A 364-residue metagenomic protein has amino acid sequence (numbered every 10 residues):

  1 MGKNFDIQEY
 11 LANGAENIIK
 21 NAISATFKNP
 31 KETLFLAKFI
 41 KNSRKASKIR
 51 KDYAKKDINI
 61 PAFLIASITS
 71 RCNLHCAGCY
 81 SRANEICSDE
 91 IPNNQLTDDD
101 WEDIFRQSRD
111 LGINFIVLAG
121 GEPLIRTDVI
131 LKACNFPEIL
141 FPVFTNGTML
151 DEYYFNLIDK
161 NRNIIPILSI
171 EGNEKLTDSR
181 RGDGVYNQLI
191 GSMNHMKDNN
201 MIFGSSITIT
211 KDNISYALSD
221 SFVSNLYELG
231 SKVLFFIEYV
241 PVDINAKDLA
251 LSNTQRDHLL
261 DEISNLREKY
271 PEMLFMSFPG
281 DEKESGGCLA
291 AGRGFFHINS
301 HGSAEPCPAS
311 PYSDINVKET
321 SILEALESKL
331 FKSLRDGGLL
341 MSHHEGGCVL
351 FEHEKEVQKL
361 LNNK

Functional and structural regions predicted by a protein language model:
M1-A12, D178-A291, S300-E305, A309 (+1 more regions): Radical SAM enzyme [4Fe-4S]-AdoMet core and its adjacent flexible, acidic and glycine-rich loops/tails across
G2-N156, N161: Conserved alpha-helical substructure of the radical SAM core
K28-P30, L36, L218-D220, S328 (+2 more regions): Polar helix-capping/helix-linker motif
N84-S88, N173-K175, P241-I244: A short, flexible beta-alpha/helix-coil linker loop
D98-L118, L124-I237: Radical SAM/AdoMet-radical enzyme domain recognition
P271-K364: Accessory C-terminal segments flanking Radical SAM cores
